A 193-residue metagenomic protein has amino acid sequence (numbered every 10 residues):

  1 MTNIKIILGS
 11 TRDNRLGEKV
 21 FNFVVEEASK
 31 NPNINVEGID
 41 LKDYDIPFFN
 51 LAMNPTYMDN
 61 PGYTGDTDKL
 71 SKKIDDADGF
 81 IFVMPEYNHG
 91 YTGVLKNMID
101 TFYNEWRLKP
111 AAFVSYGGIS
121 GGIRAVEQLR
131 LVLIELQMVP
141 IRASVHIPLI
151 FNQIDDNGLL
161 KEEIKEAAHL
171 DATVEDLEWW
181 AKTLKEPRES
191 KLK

Functional and structural regions predicted by a protein language model:
M1-I6, P110, P148-N157: A short small-residue
M1-M84, H89-N97, L160-W179, L184-K193: N-terminal beta1-alpha1-beta2 submodule of the flavodoxin-like/Rossmannoid cofactor-binding fold
F23-N31, T101, E105, V132-E135: Alpha-helical structural signal in soluble globular domains
E37-N50, L136-N157: Mobile beta-alpha loop/short-helix "lid" or hinge segments that flank ligand
M53-N54, Y103, I134-Q137, K182: A generic structural signal for secondary-structure junctions that act as hinges or helix/strand caps at the edges
T92-L108: Rossmann-fold NAD(P) dinucleotide-binding segment
R107-I150, I164-A168: Short, glycine-/small-residue-rich phosphate/pyrophosphate-handling segment
I119, F151-Q153, R188-K193: Short alpha-helical linear motifs
